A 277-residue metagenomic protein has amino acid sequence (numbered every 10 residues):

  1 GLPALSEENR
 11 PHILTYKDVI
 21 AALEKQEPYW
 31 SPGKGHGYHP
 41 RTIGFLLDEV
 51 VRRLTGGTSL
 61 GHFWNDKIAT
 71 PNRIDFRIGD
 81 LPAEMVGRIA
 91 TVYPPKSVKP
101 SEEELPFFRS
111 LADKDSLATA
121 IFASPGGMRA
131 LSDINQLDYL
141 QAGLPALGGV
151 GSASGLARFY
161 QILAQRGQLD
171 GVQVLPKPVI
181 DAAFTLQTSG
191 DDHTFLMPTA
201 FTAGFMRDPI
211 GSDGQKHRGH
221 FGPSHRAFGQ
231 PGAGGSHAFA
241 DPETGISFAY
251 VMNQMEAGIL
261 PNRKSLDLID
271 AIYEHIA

Functional and structural regions predicted by a protein language model:
G1-G222: Short, surface-exposed loop or secondary-structure junction motifs that flank catalytic or metal-binding residues
F195, F228-Q230: Generic marker of residues within folded, mature protein domains
A203, S236-A238: Residue-level detector of beta-strand structural context in well-folded domains
G222-F228: Short, hydrophobic/aromatic-rich segments at coil-to-beta transitions
G232-G234: Short, small/polar residue-rich loop motifs at catalytic or cofactor-binding pockets
A238-F239, G245-Q254: Short, well-ordered beta-strand elements
Q254-A277: Generic C-terminus detector
